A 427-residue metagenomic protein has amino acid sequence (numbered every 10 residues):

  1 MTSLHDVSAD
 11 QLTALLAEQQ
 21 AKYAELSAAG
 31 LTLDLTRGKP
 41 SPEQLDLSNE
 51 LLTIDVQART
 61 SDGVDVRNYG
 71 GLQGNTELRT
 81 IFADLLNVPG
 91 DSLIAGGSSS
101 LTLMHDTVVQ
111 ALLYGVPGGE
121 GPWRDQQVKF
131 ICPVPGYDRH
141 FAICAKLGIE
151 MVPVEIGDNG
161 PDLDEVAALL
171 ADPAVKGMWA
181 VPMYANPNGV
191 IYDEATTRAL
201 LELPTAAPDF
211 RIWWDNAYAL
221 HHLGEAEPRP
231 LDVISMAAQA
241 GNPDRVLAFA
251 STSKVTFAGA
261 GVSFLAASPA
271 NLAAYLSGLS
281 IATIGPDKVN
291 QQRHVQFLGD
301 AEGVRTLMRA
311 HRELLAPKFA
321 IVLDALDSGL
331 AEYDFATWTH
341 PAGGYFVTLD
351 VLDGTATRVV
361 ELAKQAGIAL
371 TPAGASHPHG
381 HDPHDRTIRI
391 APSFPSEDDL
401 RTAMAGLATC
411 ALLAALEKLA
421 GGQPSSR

Functional and structural regions predicted by a protein language model:
T2-Q73, E77-N87, Q365-I368, H381: N-terminal "arm"/small-domain region of PLP-dependent enzymes with the aminotransferase-like
L33-D34, K364-R389, L419-R427: Conserved PLP cofactor-binding pocket of PLP-dependent enzymes
V64-P208, A219-G241, L413-R427: Conserved core of the PLP fold type I
G96, S235-A316: Conserved core segment of the aminotransferase class I/II
D215-N216: Walker B catalytic acidic pair
R312-L323, F335-D350: Conserved glycine-rich beta-strand-loop-beta hairpin in the small C-terminal domain of fold type I
T348-D353, L370-L412: Conserved PLP-binding active-site segment of the aspartate aminotransferase-like
V359-Q365, A403-A408: Short amphipathic alpha-helices in soluble, non-transmembrane regions that often serve as interface/regulatory elements
